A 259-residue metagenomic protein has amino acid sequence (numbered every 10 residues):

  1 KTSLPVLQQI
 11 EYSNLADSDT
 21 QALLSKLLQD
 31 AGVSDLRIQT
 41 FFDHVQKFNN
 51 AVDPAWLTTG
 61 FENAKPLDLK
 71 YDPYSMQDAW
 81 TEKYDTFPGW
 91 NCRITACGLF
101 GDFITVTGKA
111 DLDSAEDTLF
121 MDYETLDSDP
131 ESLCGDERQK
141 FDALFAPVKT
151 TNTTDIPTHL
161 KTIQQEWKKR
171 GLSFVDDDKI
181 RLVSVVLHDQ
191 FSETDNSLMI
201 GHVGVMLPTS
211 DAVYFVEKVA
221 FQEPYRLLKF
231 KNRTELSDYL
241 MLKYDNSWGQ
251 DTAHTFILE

Functional and structural regions predicted by a protein language model:
K1-E259: Cysteine-nucleophile amide-bond enzymes
